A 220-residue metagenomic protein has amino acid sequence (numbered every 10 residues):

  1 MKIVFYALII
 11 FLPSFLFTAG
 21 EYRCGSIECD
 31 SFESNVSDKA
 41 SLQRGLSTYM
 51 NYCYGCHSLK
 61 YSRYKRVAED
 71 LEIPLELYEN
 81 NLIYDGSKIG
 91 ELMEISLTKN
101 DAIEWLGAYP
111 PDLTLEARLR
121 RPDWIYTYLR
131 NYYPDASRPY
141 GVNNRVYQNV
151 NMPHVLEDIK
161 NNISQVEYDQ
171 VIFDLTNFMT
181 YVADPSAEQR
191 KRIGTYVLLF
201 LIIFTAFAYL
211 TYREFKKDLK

Functional and structural regions predicted by a protein language model:
M1-F5: Positively charged n-region of N-terminal signal peptides that target proteins for export
P13-T18: N-terminal signal peptide c-region/cleavage motif recognized by signal peptidases
E21-S47, S58-E69, A187-K191: Electrostatic cytochrome c docking/interface patches
Y49-K60, L175: The canonical Cys-X-X-Cys-His
H57-S62, P153, E157: Detector for the c-type heme attachment site
E72-R145, V150-Y168: Electron-transfer interface patches adjacent to heme c in soluble/periplasmic c-type cytochromes and di-/multiheme
N161-V197: Short, aromatic-rich amphipathic segments at membrane interfaces that lie adjacent to a transmembrane helix or signal
R190-I193, L201-K220: Juxtamembrane interface at the cytosolic side of transmembrane helices
